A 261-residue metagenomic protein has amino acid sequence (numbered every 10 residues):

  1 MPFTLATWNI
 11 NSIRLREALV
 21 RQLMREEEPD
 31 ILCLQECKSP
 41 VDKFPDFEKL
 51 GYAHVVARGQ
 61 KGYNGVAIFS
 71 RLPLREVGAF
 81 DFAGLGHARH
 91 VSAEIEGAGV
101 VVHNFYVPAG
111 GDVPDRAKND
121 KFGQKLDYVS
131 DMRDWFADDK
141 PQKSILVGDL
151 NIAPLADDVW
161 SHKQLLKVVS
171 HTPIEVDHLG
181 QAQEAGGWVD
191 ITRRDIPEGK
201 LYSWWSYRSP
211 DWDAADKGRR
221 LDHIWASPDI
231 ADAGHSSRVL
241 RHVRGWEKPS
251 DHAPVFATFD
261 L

Functional and structural regions predicted by a protein language model:
M1-L50, H54, Q60, V66 (+1 more regions): N-terminal, active-site-proximal structural segment of metallo-dependent hydrolase catalytic domains
P2-N11, G99-P114, V147, H252: Active-site-proximal beta-strand elements of phosphoester/diester hydrolases
N11, K38, Y106-P108, N151-A153 (+1 more regions): Catalytic metal-binding/acid-base residues of hydrolase active sites
K38-D112: Structured beta-strand-rich core segments of catalytic domains in phosphoester-bond hydrolases
G62-E76, I95, W212-A233, F259: Conserved beta strand-loop-helix elements of the APE1-like EEP
V107-S130, K163-V168: Surface-exposed cleft-lining segments at the edges of enzyme active sites
Y128-H223: Metal-dependent phosphoesterases centered on the DNase I-like endonuclease/exonuclease/phosphatase
R238-L261: Surface polyanion/phosphate-binding segment centered on an Asp-His-Pro turn
